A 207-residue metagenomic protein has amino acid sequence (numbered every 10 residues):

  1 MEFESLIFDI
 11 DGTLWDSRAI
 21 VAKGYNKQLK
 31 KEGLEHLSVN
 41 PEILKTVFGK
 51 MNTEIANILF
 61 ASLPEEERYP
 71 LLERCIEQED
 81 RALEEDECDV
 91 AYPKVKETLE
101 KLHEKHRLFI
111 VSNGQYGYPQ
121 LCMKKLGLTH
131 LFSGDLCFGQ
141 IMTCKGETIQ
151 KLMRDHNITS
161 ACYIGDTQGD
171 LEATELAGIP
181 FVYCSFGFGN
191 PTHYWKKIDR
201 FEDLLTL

Functional and structural regions predicted by a protein language model:
M1-F3, E66, Q120-L207: Asp-based, Mg2+/Mn2+-dependent phosphohydrolase catalytic module
F3-P93: N-terminal helical cap/lid subdomain that shapes the substrate entry/recognition surface in HAD-like hydrolases
T13, S112-G114: Conserved phosphate-coupling serine/threonine residues in phosphotransfer and NTP-handling enzymes
L14, L108, Y163: Conserved SAM-binding loop
I20, M51, V90, E97 (+4 more regions): Short alpha-helical
G24, I55, Y118-L121, A173: Phosphate- and divalent-cation-binding pockets in alpha/beta enzyme and binding domains that engage nucleotide-derived
R81-I110, G146: Short, acidic loop-to-helix structural element flanking the phosphoryl-transfer center in phosphate-processing enzymes
